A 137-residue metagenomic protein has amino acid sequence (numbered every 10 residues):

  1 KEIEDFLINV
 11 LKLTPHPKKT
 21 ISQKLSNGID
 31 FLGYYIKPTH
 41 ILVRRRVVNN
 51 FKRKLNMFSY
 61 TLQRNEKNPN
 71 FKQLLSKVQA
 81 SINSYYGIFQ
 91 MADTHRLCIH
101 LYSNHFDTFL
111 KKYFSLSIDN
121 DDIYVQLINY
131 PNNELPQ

Functional and structural regions predicted by a protein language model:
K1-Q137: Non-catalytic terminal/accessory segments
